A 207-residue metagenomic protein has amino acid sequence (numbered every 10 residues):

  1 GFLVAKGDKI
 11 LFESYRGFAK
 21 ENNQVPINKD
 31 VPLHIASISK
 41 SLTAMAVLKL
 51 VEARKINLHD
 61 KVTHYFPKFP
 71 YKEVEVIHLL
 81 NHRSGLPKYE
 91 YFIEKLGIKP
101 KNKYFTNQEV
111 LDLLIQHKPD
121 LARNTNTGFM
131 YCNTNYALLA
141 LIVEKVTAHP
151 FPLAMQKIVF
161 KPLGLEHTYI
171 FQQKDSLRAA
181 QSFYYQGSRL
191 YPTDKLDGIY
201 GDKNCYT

Functional and structural regions predicted by a protein language model:
G1-L33, K55-H59, Y191: Short, conserved catalytic-motif segment at the N-terminal edge
L11, N22, L42, L48-P67 (+1 more regions): Short, well-structured active-site flanking segments
L33-A36, F129-Y131: Catalytic tyrosine of NAD(P)H-dependent dehydrogenase/reductases that use a Tyr as the general acid/base
S39: Active-site helix of classical SDR
T43-A44, L139: Short, basic/aromatic-rich helical patch in the C-terminal catalytic core of site-specific tyrosine
E73-T207: Short, surface-exposed loop or secondary-structure junction motifs that flank catalytic or metal-binding residues
